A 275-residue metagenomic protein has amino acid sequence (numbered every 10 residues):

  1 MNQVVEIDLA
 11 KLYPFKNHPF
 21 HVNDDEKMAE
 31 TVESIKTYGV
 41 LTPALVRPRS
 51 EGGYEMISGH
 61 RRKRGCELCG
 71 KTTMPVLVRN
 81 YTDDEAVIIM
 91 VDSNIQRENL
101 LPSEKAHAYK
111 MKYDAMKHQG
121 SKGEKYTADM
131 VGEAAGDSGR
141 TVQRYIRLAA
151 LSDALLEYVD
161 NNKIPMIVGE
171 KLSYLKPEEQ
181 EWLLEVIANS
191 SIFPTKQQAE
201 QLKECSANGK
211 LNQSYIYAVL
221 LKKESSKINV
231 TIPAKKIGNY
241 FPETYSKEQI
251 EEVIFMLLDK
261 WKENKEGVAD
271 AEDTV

Functional and structural regions predicted by a protein language model:
M1-R79, A86-Q96: Short, charged/polar connector segments at secondary-structure boundaries
F20-V22, M28-A29, R64-A150, Y174: Amphipathic, charge-rich alpha-helical segments that serve as recognition/docking helices
R97-L100, H107, A115-R140, L151-Y245: Amphipathic alpha-helical oligomerization/scaffolding segments
K227-V275: Short, low-complexity, charged amphipathic interaction modules
